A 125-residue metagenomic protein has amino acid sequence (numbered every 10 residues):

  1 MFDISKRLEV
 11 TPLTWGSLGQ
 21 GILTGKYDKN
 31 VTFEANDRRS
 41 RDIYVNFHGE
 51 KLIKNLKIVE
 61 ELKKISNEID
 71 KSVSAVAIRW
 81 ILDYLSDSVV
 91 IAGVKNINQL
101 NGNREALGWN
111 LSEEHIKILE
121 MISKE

Functional and structural regions predicted by a protein language model:
F2-K63: Glycine-rich, positively charged active-site loop/lid region within alpha/beta enzyme cores that binds and organizes
S17-L18, H48-G108: Conserved short secondary-structure transition element at the edge of the structured enzyme core that lines
K26-D28, E34-A35, Y44-V45, S88 (+2 more regions): Charge-rich, low-complexity amphipathic helices in intrinsically disordered tails/linkers adjacent to domains
N110-E125: Extended hydrophobic/aromatic segments used for targeting, binding, or gating
